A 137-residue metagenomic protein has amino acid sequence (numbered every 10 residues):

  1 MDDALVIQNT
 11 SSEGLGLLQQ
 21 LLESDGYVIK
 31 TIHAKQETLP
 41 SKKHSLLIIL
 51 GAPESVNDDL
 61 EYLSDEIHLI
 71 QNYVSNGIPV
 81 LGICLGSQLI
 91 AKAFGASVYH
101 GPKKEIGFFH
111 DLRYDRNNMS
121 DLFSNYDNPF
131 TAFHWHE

Functional and structural regions predicted by a protein language model:
M1-L5: Extreme N-terminal starter segment of soluble prokaryotic enzymes
V6, T31, F133-H134: Short beta-strand segments
I7-N9, A34, L85: Cofactor-binding loop segments of dinucleotide-utilizing enzymes, especially the Rossmann-like FAD- and NAD(P)+-binding
Q8-T10, I49-P53, E137: Glycine-rich His-Gly loop
S12-L18: Short N-terminal binding/cap micro-motifs at the start of the first secondary-structure element
Q20-L81, F94: Flexible gly/pro-rich beta->alpha loop and the following alpha-helix that scaffold active-site loops
I83-K92: Glycine-rich nucleophile elbow surrounding the catalytic serine of serine-hydrolase chemistry
F94-E137: Pocket-forming structural segment of enzyme catalytic cores
